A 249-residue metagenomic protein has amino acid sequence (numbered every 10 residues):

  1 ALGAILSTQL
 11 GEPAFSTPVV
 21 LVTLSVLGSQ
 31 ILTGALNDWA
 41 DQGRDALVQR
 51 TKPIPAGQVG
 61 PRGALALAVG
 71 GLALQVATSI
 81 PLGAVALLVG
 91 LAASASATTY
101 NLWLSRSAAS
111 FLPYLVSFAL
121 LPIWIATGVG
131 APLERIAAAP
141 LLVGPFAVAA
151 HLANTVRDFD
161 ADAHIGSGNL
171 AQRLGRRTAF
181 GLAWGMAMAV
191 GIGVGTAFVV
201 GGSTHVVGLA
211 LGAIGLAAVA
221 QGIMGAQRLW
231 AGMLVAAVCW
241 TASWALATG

Functional and structural regions predicted by a protein language model:
A1-L6, L112-G130, A171-R176, A231-T248: Small-residue-rich segments of transmembrane alpha-helices in multi-pass membrane proteins, especially helix faces
L2-A40, Q75-V76, I80, A84-T98 (+1 more regions): Membrane-embedded alpha-helical segments that form the functional core of polytopic membrane enzymes, especially those
I5-T17, Y114-F159, A163, R176-M188: Functional transmembrane core segments of multi-pass inner-membrane proteins
V20, L24, G28, L67-A77 (+9 more regions): Lipid-exposed faces of alpha-helical membrane segments in multi-pass integral membrane proteins
V22-L24, Q42-G90, S167-T204: Multi-pass membrane catalytic core of lipid/isoprenoid biosynthesis enzymes
D38-D45, S107-L115, A131-A137, V156-A163 (+1 more regions): A cytosolic-side transmembrane-helix exit/cap motif
K52-P132, Q221-M224: Intramembrane alpha-helical segments
V199, S203-G249: Extended hydrophobic alpha-helices typical of membrane-associated regions
